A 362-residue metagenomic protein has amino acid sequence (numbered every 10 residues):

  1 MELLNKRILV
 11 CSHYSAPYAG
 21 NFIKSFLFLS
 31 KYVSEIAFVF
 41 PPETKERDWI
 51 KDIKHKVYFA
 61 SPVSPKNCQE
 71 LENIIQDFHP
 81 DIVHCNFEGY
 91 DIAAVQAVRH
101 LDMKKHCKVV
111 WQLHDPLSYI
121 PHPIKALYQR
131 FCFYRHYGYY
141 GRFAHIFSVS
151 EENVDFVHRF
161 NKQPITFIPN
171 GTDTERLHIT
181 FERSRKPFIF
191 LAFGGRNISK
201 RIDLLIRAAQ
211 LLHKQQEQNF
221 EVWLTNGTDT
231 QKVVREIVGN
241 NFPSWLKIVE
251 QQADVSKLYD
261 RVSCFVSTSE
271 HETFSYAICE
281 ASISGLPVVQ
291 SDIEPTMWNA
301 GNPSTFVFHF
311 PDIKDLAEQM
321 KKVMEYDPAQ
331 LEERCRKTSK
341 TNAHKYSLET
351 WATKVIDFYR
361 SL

Functional and structural regions predicted by a protein language model:
L9-C11, R183-K200, I206-A209: Conserved donor-binding/catalytic core segment of Leloir-type glycosyltransferases
C85-D91, L113: Short His-centered aromatic/hydrophobic patch
L117, L127-H145: Membrane-proximal helix-turn-helix segments that form the acceptor-binding/catalytic region of lipid-linked
E152, G171: Carbohydrate-associated surface elements
V234-Q251: Nucleotide-activated donor-binding/catalytic signature segment of Leloir-type glycosyltransferases, i.e., the conserved
E270: Aromatic "clamp/platform" in nucleotide-sugar-dependent glycosyltransferases that forms part of the donor/acceptor
P287-Q290: Short hydrophobic beta-strand element within catalytic cores of glycosyltransferases and related nucleotide-activated
N302-K314, V323-P328: Conserved acidic donor-binding segment of nucleotide-sugar-dependent glycosyltransferases
